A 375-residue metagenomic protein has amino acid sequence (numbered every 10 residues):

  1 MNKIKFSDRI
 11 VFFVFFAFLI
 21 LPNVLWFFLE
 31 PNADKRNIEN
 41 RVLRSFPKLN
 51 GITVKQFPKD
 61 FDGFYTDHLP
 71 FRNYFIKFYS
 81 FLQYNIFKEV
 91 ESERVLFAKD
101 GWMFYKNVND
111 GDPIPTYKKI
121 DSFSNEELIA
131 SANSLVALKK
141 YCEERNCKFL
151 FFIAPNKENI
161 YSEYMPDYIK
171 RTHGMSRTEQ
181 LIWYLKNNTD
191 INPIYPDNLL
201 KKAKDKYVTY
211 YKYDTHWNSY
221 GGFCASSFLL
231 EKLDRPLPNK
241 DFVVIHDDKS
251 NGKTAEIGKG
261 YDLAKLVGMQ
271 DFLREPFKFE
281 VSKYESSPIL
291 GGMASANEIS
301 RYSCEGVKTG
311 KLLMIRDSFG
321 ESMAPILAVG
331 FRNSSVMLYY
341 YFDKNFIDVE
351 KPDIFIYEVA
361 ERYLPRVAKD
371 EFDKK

Functional and structural regions predicted by a protein language model:
M1-K375: Extracellular glycan-modifying ectodomains
